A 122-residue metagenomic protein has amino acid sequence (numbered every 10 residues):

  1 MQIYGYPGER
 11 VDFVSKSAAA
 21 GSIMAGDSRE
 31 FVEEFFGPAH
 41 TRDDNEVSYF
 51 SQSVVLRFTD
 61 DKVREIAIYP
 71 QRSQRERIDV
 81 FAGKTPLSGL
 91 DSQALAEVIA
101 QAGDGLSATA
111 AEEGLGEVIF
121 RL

Functional and structural regions predicted by a protein language model:
M1-L122: Short helix/turn-capping signatures at newly exposed starts of structured segments
